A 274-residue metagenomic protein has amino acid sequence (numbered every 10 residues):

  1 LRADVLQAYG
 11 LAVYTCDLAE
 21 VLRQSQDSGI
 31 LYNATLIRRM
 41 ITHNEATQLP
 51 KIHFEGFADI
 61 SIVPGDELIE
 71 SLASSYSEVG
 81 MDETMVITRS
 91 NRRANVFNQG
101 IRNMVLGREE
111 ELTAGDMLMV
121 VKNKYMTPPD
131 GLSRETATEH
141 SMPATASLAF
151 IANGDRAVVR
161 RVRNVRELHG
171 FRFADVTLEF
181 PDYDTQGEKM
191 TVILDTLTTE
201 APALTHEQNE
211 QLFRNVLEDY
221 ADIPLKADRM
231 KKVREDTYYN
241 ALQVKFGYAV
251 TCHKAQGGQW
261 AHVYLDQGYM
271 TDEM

Functional and structural regions predicted by a protein language model:
L1-L204: Conserved helicase motor core of P-loop NTPases
D155, V162, E167-M274: C-terminal accessory regions
